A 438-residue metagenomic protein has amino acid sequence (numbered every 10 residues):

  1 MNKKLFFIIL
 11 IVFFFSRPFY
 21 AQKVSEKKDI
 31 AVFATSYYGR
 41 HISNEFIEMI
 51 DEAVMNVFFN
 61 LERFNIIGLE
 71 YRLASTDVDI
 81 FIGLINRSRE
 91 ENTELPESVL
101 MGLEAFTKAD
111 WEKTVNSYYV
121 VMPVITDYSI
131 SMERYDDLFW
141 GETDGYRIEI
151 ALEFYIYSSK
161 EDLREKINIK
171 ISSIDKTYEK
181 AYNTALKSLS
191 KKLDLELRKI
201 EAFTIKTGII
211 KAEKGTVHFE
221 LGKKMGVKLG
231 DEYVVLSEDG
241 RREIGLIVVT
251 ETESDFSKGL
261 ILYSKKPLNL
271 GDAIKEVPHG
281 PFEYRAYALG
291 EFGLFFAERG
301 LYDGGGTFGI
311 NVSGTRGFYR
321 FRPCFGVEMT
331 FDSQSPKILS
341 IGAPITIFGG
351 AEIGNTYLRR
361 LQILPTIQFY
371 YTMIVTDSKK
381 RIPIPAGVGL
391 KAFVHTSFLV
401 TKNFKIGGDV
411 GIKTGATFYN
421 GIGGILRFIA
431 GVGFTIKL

Functional and structural regions predicted by a protein language model:
Q22-K28, Y146, K160-L221, T252-Y287: C-terminal/domain-edge helix-coil "capping" segments
F33-A34, R40-V124, L163-R164, E238: N-terminal segment of the mature soluble domain
Y118-D175, F256: Amphipathic beta-strand/beta-sheet edge segments enriched in Tyr/Trp
P123, A286-F292, P323-M329, I363-F369 (+3 more regions): Membrane-embedded beta-strand positions of outer-membrane beta-barrel proteins
D144-Y146, R299-G304, Q334-A343, K380-V388 (+1 more regions): Replace "Gram-negative outer membrane beta-barrel proteins" with "bacterial and organellar outer membrane beta-barrel
P281-F318, K437: Short glycine/proline- and aromatic-enriched beta-strand/turn motifs that initiate or cap beta-hairpins
N311-H395, V400-K402: Gram-negative (and chloroplast) outer-membrane scaffold detector with strong preference for beta-barrel transmembrane
I425-L438: Outer-membrane beta-barrel "beta-signal"
